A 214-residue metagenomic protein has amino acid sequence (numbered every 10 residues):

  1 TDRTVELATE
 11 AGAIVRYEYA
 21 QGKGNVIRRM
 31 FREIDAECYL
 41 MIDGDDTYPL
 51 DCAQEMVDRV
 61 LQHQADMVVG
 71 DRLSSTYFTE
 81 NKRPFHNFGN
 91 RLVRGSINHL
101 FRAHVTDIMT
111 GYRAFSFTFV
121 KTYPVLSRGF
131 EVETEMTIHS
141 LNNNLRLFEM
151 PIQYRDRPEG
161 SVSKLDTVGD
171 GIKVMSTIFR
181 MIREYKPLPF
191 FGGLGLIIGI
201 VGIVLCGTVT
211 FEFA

Functional and structural regions predicted by a protein language model:
T1-V5: A conserved acidic beta->alpha catalytic loop
A8, V60, S140-N142: Hydrophobic residues within well-ordered alpha-helices
E10-G12: Short, structured coil segments at secondary-structure junctions
Y17-E33, C38, L50-F130, D156-I172: Acceptor/aglycone-binding surface of glycosyltransferases and processive sugar-polymer synthases
D46-T47: Acidic metal-phosphate-binding loop of nucleotide-sugar-dependent transferases
V125-A214: Hydrophobic helical membrane-anchoring modules
